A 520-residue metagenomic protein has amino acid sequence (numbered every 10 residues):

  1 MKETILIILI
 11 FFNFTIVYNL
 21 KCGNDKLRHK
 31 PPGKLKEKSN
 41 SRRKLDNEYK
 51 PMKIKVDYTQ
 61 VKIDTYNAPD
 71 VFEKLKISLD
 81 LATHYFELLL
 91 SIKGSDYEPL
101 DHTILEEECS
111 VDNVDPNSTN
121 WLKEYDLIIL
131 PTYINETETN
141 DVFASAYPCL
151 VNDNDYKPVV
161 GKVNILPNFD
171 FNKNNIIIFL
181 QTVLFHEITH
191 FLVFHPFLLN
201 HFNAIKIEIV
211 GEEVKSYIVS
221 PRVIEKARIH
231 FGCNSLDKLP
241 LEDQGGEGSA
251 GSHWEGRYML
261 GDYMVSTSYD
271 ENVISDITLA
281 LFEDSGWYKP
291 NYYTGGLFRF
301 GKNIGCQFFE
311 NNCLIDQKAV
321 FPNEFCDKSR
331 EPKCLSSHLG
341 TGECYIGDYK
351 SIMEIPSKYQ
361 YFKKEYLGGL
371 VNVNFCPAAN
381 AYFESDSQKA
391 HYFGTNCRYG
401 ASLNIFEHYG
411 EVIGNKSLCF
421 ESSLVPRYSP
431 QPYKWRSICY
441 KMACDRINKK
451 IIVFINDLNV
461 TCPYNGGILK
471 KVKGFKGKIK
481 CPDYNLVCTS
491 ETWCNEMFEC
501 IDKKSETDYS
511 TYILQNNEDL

Functional and structural regions predicted by a protein language model:
K2-N19: Cleavable N-terminal signal peptides of Sec/SRP-targeted secreted and luminal proteins
Y18-T182, H190-L514: Extracellular zinc-dependent metalloprotease catalytic-domain scaffold
Q515-L520: Long, low-complexity intrinsically disordered regions of secretory-pathway proteins
